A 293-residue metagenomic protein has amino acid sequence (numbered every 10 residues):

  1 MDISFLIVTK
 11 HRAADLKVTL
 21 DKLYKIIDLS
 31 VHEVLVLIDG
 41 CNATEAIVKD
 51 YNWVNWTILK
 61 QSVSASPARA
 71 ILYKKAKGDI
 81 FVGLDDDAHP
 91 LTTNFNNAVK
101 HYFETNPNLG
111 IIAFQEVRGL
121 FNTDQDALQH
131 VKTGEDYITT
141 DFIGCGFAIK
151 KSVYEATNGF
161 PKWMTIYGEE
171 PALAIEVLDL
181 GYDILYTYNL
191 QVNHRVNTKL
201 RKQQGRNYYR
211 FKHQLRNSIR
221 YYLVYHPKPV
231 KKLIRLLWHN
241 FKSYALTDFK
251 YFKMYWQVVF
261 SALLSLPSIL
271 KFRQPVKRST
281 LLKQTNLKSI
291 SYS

Functional and structural regions predicted by a protein language model:
L20-L59: Acidic donor-binding segment of Leloir-type glycosyltransferases
K60-A76: Glycine-rich, basic loop-to-helix element that forms the pyrophosphate-binding segment of sugar-nucleotide handling
F81: Short aromatic/hydrophobic "clamp" motif used to bind/position activated sugar donors
H89-D124: Conserved donor NDP-sugar-binding/catalytic core segment of glycosyltransferases
R118-G119, K132-I149, T165-I166, P171 (+1 more regions): A recurrent flexible, glycine/aromatic-enriched loop bordering the glycosyltransferase active site that acts as
I149, V153-N158, W163-Q191, T198: A short, conserved alpha-helix in the catalytic core of glycosyltransferases
V192, K202-K232, K253-S268: Catalytic core of nucleotide-sugar-dependent glycosyltransferases
K228-S293: Non-catalytic, C-terminal membrane-associated alpha-helical segments of glycosyltransferases
